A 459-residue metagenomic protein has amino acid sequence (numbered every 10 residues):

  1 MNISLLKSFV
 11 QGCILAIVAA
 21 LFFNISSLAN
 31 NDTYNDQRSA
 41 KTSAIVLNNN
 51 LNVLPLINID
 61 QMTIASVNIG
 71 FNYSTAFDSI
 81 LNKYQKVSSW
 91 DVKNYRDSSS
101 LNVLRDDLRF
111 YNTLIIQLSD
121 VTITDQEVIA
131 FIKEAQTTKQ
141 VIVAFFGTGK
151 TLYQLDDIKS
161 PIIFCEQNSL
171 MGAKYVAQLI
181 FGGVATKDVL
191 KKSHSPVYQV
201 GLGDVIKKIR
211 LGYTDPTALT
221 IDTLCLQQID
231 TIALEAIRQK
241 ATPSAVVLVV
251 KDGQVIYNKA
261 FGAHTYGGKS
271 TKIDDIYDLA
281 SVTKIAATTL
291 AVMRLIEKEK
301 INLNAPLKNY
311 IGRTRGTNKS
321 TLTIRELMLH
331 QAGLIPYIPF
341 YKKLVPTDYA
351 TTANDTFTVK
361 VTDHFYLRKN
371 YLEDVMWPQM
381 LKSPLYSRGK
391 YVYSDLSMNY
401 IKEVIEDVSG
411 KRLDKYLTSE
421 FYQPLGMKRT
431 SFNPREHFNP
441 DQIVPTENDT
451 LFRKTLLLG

Functional and structural regions predicted by a protein language model:
N2-L6, G12-D222: Preference for extracellular/luminal or secreted protein segments
D36, A40, A44, D78 (+9 more regions): Extracytoplasmic/secreted envelope proteins and their assembly/folding machinery, especially bacterial periplasmic
V121, I163-Q167, D215-D222, I276-L279 (+3 more regions): Second-shell loop/turn segments in exported
L219-L279, K300-N302: Short, conserved catalytic-motif segment at the N-terminal edge
L290-K300, K402-D407: Short glycine/serine- and small hydrophobic-enriched flexible loop segments
L303-N318, Q423-L425: Short, glycine/proline-biased beta-turn/loop segments that scaffold the active-site neighborhood
K319-G459: Short, surface-exposed loop or secondary-structure junction motifs that flank catalytic or metal-binding residues
